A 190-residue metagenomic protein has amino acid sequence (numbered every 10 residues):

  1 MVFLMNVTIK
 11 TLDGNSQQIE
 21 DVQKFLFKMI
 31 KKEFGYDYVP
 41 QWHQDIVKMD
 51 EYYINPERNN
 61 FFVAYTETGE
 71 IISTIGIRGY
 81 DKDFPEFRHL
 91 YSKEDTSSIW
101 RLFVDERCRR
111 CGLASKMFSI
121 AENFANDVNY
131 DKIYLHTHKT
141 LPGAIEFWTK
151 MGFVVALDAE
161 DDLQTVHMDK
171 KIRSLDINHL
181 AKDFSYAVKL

Functional and structural regions predicted by a protein language model:
M1-L4: Short, Lys/Arg-enriched N-terminal segments with co-localized hydrophobic residues within the first ~10-30 amino acids
N6-I9: Extreme N-terminal starter segment of soluble prokaryotic enzymes
T11, Q17, K24-W100, D105 (+4 more regions): Acetyl-CoA-dependent GNAT
K28-K32, Y91-D95, D131-Y134, H138-L190: C-terminal "cap" of GNAT-fold acetyltransferases
I99-R101, R110-F118, A125: Glycine-rich acyl-CoA binding loop
D105-R107, C111, K139-T140: Active-site acidic-Proline motif in GNAT/NAT acetyltransferases
F118, A125-H136: Conserved GNAT acetyl-CoA-binding A-motif
